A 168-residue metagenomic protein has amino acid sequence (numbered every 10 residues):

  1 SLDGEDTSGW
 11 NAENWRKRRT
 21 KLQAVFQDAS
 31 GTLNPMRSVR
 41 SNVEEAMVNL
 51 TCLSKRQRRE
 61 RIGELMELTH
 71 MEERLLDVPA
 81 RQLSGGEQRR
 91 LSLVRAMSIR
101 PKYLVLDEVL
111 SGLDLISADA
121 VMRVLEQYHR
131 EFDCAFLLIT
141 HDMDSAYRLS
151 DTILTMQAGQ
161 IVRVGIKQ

Functional and structural regions predicted by a protein language model:
D6-Q23, S41, N49: ABC ATPase NBD coupling module
Q57-R74: Conserved ABC ATPase "signature" region
P79-L83, E87: Conserved ABC ATPase signature
R100: Conserved catalytic motifs of ABC-family nucleotide-binding domains
T140-H141: H-loop/switch region of ABC-family ATPase nucleotide-binding domains
A146-R148: A short, surface-exposed alpha-helical micro-motif characterized by mixed small hydrophobic and charged/polar residues
